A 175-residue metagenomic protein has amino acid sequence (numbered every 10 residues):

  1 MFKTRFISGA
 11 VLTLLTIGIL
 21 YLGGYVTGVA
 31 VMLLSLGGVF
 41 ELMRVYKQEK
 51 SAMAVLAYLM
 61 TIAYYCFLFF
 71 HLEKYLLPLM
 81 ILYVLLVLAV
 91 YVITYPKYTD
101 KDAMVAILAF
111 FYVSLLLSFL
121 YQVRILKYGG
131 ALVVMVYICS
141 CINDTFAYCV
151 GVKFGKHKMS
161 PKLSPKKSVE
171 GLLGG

Functional and structural regions predicted by a protein language model:
F2-K162, K166-S168, L172-G175: Membrane-embedded alpha-helical bundles of polytopic integral membrane proteins
